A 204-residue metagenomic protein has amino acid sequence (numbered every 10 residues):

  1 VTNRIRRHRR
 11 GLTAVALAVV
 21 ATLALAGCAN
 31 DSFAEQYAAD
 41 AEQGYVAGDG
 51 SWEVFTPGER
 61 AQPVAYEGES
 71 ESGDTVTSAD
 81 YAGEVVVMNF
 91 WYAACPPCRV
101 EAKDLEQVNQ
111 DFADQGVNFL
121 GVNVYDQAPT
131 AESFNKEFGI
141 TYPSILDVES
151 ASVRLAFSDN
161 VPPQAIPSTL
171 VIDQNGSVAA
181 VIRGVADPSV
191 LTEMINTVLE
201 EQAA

Functional and structural regions predicted by a protein language model:
V1-E67, A204: N-terminal targeting signals for export/organelle localization
T56-V86: A short beta-strand-turn-helix
A61-P63, Y81-G83, D114-V117, P129 (+2 more regions): Extracytoplasmic
V76-R99, F119: Short active-site neighborhood of thiol/selenol oxidoreductases, capturing the structured segment around
F90-Y92, V122-Y125, D147-V148, R183-V185: Active-site-proximal beta-strand/loop segments in catalytic clefts of secreted hydrolases
R99-G139, E149-A156: Structural microenvironment flanking redox-active thiols in thiol-disulfide oxidoreductases
S133-I140, E149-A203: Thiol/disulfide oxidoreductase modules built on the thioredoxin-like
